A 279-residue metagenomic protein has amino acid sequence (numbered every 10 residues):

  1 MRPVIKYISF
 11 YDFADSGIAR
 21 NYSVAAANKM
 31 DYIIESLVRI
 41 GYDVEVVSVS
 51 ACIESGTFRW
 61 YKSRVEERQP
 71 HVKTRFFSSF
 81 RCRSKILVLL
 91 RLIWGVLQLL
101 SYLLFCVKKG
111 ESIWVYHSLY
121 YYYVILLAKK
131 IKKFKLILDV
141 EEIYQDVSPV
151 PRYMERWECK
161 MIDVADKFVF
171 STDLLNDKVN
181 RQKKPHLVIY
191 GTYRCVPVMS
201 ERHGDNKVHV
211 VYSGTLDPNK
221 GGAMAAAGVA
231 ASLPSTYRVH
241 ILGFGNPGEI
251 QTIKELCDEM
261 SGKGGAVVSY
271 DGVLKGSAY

Functional and structural regions predicted by a protein language model:
M1-W60, K108, K167, M224-P234: N-terminal subdomain of nucleotide-sugar transferases
K6-I8, R202-G221, A227-A231, H240-L242: Conserved donor-binding/catalytic core segment of Leloir-type glycosyltransferases
F13-I18, S36-L90, K178-N180, F244-T252: N-terminal strand-loop element at the rim of the active site of nucleotide-sugar-dependent glycosyltransferases
D31-E35, L97-K108, Y122-K132, L138 (+2 more regions): Membrane-proximal helix-turn-helix segments that form the acceptor-binding/catalytic region of lipid-linked
S48, Q145, E158-S200, G204-D205: Donor nucleotide-sugar binding/catalytic pocket of nucleotide-sugar-dependent glycosyltransferases
I93, D217-A223, L233, P247-G248: A short, basic/aromatic alpha-helical/loop segment that forms part of the nucleotidyl-sugar donor-binding site
W114-Y121: Short His-centered aromatic/hydrophobic patch
G243, Q251-A278: Nucleotide-activated donor-binding/catalytic signature segment of Leloir-type glycosyltransferases, i.e., the conserved
